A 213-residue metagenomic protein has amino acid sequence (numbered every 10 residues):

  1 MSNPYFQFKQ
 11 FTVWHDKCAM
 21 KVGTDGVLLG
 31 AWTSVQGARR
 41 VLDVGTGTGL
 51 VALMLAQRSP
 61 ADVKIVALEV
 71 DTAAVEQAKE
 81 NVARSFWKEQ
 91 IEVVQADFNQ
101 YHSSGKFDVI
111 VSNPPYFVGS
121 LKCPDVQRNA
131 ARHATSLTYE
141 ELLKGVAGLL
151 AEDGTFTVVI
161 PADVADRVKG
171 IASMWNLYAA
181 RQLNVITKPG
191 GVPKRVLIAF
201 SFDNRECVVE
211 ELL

Functional and structural regions predicted by a protein language model:
S2-R40, T46, L50-R58, A199: SAM-dependent Rossmann-like transferase core, predominantly class I methyltransferases with a strong bias toward
Q10, D62, K88-Q90, D153 (+1 more regions): A generic structural signal for alpha->beta connector loops
W14, V66, E92-V94, A180-L183: General small-molecule cofactor/ligand-binding pocket signal
C18, L137-P193: Conserved Class I SAM-dependent methyltransferase catalytic core
L29, N113, L142, F200: Residue-level signal for inorganic ion chemistry
A31-G105, V109-S112, V118-C123: Conserved SAM/SAH cofactor-binding pocket of Class I
P114-G145: Mobile active-site "lid"/loop adjacent to the S-adenosyl-L-methionine
P189-L213: Flexible, glycine-/basic-rich loop-and-beta segments that form/coincide with the SAM-dependent methyltransferase
